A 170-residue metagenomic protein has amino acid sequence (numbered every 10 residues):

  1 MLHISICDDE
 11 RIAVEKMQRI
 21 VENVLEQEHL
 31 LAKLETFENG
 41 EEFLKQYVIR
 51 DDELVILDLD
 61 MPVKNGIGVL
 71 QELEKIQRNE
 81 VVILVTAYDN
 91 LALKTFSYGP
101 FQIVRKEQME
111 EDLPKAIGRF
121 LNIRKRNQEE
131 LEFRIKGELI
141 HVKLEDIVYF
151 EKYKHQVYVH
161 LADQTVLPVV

Functional and structural regions predicted by a protein language model:
L2-V21, V55: Conserved acidic segment of CheY-like receiver
R11, E38-E42: Acidic phosphotransfer microenvironment of two-component signaling modules
V14, T36, V63-K64: Residue-level signal for the "D+5" position in two-component response regulator receiver
E15-V24, F43, L70: Short, well-ordered amphipathic alpha-helices
L25-N39: Short hydrophobic/Thr-rich beta-strand motif most characteristic of the beta2 strand and flanking loop of CheY-like
E42-R126: CheY-like receiver
K115-V170: Conserved binding/recognition cores within well-folded domains
